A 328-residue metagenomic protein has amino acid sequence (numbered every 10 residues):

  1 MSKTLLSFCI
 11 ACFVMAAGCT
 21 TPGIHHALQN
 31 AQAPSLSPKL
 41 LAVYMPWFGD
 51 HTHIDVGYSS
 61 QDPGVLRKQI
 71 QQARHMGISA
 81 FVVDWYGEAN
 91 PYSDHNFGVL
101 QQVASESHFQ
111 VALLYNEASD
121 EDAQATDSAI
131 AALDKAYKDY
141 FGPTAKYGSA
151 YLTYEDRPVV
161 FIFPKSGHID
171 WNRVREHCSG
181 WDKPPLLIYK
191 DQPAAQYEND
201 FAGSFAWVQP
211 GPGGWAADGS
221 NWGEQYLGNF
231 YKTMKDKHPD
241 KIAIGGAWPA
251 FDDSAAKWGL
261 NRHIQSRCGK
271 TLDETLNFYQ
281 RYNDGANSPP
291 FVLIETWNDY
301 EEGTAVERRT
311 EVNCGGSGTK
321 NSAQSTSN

Functional and structural regions predicted by a protein language model:
M1-T4: Positively charged n-region of N-terminal signal peptides that target proteins for export
L6-S7, Q29: Compositionally biased amphipathic helical and low-complexity segments enriched in hydrophobic
S7-A17: Bacterial N-terminal signal peptides
T20-T21: Bacterial signal peptide processing site
I24-H25: Sec-dependent signal peptide cleavage junction
L28-N328: Glycan-processing catalytic domains of CAZymes
